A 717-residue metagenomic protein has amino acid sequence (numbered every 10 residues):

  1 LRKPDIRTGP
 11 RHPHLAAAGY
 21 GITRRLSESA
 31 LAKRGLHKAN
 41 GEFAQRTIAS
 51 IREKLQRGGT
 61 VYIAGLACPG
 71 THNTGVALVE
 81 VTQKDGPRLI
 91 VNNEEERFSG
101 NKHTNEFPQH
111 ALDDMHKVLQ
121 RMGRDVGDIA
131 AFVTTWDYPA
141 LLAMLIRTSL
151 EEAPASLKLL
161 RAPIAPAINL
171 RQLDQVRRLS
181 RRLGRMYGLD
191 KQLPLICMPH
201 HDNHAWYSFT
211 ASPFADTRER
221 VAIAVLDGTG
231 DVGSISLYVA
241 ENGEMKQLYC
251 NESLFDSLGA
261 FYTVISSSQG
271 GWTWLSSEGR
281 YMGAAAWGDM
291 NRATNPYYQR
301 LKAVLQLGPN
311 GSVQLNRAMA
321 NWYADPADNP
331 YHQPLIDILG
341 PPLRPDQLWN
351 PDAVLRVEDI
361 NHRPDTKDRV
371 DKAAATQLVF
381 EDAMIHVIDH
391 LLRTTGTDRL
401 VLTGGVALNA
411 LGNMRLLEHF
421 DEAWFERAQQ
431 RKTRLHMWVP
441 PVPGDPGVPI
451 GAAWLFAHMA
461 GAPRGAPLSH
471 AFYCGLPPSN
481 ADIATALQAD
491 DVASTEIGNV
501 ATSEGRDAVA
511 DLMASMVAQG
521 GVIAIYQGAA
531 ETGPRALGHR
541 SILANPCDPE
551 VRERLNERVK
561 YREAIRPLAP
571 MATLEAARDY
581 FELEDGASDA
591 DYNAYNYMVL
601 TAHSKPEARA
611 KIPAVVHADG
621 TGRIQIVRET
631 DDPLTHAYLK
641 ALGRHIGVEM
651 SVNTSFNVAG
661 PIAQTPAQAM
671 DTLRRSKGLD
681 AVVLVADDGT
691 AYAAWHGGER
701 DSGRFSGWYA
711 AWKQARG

Functional and structural regions predicted by a protein language model:
G19, R25-G58, N499, E504-G505: Short, Gly/Pro- and small/polar-rich lid/capping loops
G21, K33, R46-R52, N73-Y187 (+2 more regions): Conserved active-site "lid/cap" helical segment
G59-A64: Extreme N-terminal starter segment of soluble prokaryotic enzymes
P69-F98, K102, L193, C197-A205 (+5 more regions): Flexible beta->alpha loop and helix N-cap segments adjacent to enzyme active/binding sites
D125-D137, G396-G405, A524: Short glycine-rich phosphate-binding loop at a beta-alpha junction
L179-P194, T394-T395, H645: A structural motif corresponding to the C-terminal end of an alpha-helix and its immediate exit/capping segment
A374-D398: Phosphate/ATP-binding catalytic cores across multiple sugar-kinase/actin-like superfamilies, primarily ASKHA
